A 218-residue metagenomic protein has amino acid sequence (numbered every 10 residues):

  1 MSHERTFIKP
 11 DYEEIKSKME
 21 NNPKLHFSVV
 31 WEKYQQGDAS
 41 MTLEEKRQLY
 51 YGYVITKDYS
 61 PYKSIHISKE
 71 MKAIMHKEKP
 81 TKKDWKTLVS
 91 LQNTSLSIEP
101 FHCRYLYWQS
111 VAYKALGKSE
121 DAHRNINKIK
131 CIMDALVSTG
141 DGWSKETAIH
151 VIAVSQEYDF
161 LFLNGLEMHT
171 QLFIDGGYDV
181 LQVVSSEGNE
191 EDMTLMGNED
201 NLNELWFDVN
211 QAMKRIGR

Functional and structural regions predicted by a protein language model:
M1-W85, L136, E146-R218: N-terminal alpha-helical interaction modules that lie
I67-E70, L106-Q109, Y113: TPR repeat positional signature
K77-E78, S95, A112: Residue-level signature for tetratricopeptide repeat
Q92, E99, I132-L136, G140: Alpha-helical junction/boundary sensor with strong preference for TPR arrays
C103-W108, R124, G140-G142: Alpha-solenoid helical repeat scaffolds
K114-V137: TPR/TPR-like (Sel1-like) alpha-helical repeat modules
